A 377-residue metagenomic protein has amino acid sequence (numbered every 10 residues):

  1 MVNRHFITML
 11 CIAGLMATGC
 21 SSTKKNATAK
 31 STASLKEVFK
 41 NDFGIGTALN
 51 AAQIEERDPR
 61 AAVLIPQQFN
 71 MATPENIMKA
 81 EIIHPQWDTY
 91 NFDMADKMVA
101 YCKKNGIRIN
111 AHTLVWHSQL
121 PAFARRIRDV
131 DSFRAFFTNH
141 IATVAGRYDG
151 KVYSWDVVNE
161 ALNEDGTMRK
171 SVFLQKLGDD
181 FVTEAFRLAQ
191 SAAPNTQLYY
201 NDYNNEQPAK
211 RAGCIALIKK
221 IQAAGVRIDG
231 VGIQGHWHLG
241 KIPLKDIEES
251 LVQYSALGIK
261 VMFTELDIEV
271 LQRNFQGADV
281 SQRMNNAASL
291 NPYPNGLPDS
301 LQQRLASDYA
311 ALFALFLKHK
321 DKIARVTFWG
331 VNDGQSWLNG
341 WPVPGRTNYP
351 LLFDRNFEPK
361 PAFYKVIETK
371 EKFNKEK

Functional and structural regions predicted by a protein language model:
M1-I7: Bacterial N-terminal signal peptides that target proteins for export
A17-G19: C-terminal motif of bacterial Sec signal peptides marking the signal peptidase cleavage site
K25-M71, E75: Boundary/entry segment of secreted carbohydrate-active catalytic domains
K30-L35, R126, R147, D156-D179 (+5 more regions): Aromatic-rich peripheral "rim/lid" segments of glycoside hydrolase catalytic domains that contact and position glycan
D42-A48, N70-T73, R108-N110, V152-D156 (+4 more regions): Structural preference for beta-strand elements that scaffold enzyme active sites
A48-P59, A80-D93, L162-E164, N204-G213 (+3 more regions): Acidic-and-aromatic substrate-binding clefts and catalytic sites of carbohydrate-active enzymes
A52-Q68, A135-V144, K210-I221, Y309-L315: Short, acidic/polar
Q67, M71-P85, M94-E206, Q272-N274: Substrate-binding cleft and catalytic face of glycoside hydrolase catalytic domains, especially the flexible beta-alpha
